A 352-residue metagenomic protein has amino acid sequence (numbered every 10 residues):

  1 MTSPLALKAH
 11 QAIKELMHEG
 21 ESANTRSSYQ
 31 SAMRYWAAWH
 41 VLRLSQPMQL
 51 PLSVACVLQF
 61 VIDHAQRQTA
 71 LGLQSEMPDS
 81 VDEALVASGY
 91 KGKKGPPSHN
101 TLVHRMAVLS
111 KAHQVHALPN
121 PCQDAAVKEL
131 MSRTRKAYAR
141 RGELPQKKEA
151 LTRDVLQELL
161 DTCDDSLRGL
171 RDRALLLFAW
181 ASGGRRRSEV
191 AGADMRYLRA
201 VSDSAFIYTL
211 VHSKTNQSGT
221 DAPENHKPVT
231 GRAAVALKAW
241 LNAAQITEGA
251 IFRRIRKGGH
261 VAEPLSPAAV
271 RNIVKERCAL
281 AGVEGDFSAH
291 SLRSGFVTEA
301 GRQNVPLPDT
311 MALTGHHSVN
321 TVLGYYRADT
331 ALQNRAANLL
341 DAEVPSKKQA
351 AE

Functional and structural regions predicted by a protein language model:
H10-N24, R34-E143, T162-D165: N-terminal core-binding DNA-recognition domain of tyrosine recombinases/integrases
R153-R187: Basic, Lys/Arg- and aromatic-enriched nucleic-acid-binding interface segment
F178-A179, E299-A300, L313, Y325: Short alpha-helical segment immediately N-terminal to, or the first helix within, an HTH/HTH-like DNA-binding domain
A179-F206, P308-D309: Short, charged phosphate-coordinating catalytic segments
V201-H260, I273, R277: Basic, alpha-helical nucleic-acid-contacting "clamp/cap" segments
I246-T247, R271-A312, V319: Short, basic (Lys/Arg/His-rich) helix/loop patches that form interaction surfaces in the mid-to-C-terminal regions
T314-L339: Catalytic-site neighborhood detector that most strongly recognizes the C-terminal catalytic loop/helix of tyrosine
L340-E352: C-terminal secondary-structure termini that scaffold catalytic or DNA-interacting sites
